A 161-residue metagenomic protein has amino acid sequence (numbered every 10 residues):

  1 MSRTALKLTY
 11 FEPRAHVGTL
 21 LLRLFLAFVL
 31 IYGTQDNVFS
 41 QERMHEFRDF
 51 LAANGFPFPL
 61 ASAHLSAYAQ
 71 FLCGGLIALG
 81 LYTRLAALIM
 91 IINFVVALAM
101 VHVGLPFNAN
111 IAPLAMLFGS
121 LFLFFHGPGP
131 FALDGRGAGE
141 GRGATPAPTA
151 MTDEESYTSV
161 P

Functional and structural regions predicted by a protein language model:
M1-F39, F58-Y68, L72, L79-P161: Extended, low-polarity transmembrane helix blocks
M44-G55, Q70-A78: Short juxtamembrane and helix-loop transition motifs at transmembrane-helix boundaries in membrane proteins
